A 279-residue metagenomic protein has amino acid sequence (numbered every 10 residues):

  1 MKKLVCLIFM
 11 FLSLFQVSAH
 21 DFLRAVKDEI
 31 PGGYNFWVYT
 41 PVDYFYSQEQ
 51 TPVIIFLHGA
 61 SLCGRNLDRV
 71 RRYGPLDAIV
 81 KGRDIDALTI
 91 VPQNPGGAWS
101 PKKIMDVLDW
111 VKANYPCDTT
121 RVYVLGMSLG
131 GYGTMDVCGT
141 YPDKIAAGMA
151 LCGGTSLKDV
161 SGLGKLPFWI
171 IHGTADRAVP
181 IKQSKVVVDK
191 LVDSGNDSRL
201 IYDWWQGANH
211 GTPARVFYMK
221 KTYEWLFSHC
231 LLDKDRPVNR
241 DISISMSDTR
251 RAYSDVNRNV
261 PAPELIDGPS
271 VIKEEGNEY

Functional and structural regions predicted by a protein language model:
Q16-V53, A87, Y132, V137-T140 (+4 more regions): A domain-start/cap signature at the N-terminus of enzymes
V42-E49, A98-S128: Gly/Ser-rich "nucleophile elbow"/oxyanion-hole loop immediately N-terminal to the catalytic nucleophile in hydrolases
T51-V53, L57-M105: Active-site machinery of serine-nucleophile hydrolases
D68-V70, P180-K190: Short alpha-helix in the alpha/beta-hydrolase fold that links the catalytic acid
V111-N114, T120-G164: Primarily recognizes the serine-hydrolase "nucleophile elbow" in alpha/beta-hydrolase and SGNH/GDSL folds
G164, W169-H172, D176: Short beta-strand/loop motif that positions the catalytic acidic residue of the alpha/beta-hydrolase fold
A175-P180, G211: Acidic catalytic loop of the alpha/beta-hydrolase fold
L191-G211: Catalytic histidine neighborhood in serine/cysteine hydrolases with alpha/beta-hydrolase-type architecture
